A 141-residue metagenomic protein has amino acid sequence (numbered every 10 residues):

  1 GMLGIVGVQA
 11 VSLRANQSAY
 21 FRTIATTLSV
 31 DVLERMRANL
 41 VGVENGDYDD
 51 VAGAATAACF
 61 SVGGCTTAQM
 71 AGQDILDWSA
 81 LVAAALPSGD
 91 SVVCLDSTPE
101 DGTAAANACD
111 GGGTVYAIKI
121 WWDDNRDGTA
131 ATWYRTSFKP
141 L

Functional and structural regions predicted by a protein language model:
G1-Q17: C-terminal juxtamembrane segment of a hydrophobic transmembrane alpha-helix
L13-L141: Flexible, low-complexity segments enriched in proline/glycine/serine and punctuated by aromatic residues
